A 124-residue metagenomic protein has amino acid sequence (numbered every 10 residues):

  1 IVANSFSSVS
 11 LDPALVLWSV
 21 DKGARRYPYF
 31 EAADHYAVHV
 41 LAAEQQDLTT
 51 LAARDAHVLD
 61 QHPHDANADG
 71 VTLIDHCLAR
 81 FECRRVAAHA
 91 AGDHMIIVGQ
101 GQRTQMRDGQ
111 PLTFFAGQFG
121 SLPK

Functional and structural regions predicted by a protein language model:
I1-K124: Basic, polyanion-binding surface patches
